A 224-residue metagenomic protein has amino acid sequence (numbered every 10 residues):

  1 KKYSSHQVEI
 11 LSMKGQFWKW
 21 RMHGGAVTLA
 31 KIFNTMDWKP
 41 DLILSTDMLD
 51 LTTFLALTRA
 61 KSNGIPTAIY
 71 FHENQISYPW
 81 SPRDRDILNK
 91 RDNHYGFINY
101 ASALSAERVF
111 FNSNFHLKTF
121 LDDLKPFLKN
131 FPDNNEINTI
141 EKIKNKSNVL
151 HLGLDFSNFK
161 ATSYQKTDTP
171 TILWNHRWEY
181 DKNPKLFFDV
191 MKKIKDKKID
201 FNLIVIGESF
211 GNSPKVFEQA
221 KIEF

Functional and structural regions predicted by a protein language model:
K1-F17, R21-P40, D196: N-terminal subdomain of nucleotide-sugar transferases
I10-K14, H151, V205-G207: Residue-level recognition of beta-strand->loop/alpha-helix junctions
W18-W20, T52-T53, K118-T119, F210-V216: Short, charged/polar "capping" segments at the starts of alpha-helices and the immediately preceding loops
I43, A60-W80, R85-Y95, N99-F111: Active-site proximal beta-strand in glycosyltransferases
S45-D50: Short His-centered aromatic/hydrophobic patch
L104-A161: Donor nucleotide-sugar binding/catalytic pocket of nucleotide-sugar-dependent glycosyltransferases
E141, V205-G207, P214-F224: Nucleotide-activated donor-binding/catalytic signature segment of Leloir-type glycosyltransferases, i.e., the conserved
L154-D155, S163-K193, L203-I206: Conserved donor-binding/catalytic core segment of Leloir-type glycosyltransferases
